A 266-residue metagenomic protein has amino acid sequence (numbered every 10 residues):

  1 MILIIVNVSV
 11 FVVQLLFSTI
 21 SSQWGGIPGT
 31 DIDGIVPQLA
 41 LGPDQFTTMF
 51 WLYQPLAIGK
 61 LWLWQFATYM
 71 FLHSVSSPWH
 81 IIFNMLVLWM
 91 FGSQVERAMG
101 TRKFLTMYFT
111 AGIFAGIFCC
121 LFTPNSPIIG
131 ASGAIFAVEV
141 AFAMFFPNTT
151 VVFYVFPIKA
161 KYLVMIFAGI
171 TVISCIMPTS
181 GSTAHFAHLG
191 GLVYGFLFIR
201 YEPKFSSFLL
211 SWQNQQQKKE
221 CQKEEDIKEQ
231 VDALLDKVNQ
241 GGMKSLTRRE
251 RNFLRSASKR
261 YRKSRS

Functional and structural regions predicted by a protein language model:
M1-L235, G241, S256: A detector for small-residue-rich transmembrane helices and their helix-helix packing motifs
V231-S266: C-terminal tails and terminal domains of large nucleic-acid-associated and other macromolecular-machine proteins
